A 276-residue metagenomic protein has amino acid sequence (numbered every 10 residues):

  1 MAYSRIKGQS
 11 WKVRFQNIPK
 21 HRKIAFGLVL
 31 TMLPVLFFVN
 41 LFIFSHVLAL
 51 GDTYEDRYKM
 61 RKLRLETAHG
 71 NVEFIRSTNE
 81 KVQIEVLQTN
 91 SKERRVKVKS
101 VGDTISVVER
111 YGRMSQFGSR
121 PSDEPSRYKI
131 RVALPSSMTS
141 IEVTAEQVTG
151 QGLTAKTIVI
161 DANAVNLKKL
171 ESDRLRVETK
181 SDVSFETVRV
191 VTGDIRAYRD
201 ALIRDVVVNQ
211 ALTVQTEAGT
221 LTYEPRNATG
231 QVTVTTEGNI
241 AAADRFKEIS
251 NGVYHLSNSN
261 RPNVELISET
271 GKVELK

Functional and structural regions predicted by a protein language model:
M1-H21: N-terminal Lys/Arg-rich, disordered targeting/topogenic segments
H21-I43: Hydrophobic membrane-insertion alpha-helices, especially the h-region of bacterial N-terminal signal peptides
F42-R110, P125-E142, Q147-T157, N166 (+3 more regions): Short linear S-[DN]-x-LW-Φ motif typified by the pepsin-like aspartic protease active-site region
A68, S77, L87, R110-G112 (+8 more regions): Surface loops and adjacent helix of pleckstrin homology
N71, S140-E142, Q147-Q151, K156-K168 (+4 more regions): Tandem repeat domain/solenoid detector
E80-K81, R113-S115, K156, Q210 (+1 more regions): Short, surface-exposed beta-strand-loop junctions and turns on beta-sheet-rich folds
R113-S119, D123-S126: Membrane-embedded segments
L175, T179-K276: Short, surface-exposed interaction patches in beta-rich subdomains that mediate adhesion/assembly near membranes
